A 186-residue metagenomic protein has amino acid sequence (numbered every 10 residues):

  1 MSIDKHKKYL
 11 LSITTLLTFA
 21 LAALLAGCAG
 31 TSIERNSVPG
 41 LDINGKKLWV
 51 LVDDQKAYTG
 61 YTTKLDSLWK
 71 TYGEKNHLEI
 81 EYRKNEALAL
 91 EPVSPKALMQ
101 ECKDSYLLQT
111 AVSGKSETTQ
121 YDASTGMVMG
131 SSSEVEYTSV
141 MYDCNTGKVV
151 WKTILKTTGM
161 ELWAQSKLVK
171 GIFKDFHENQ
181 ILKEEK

Functional and structural regions predicted by a protein language model:
M1-C28: Sec-dependent bacterial lipoprotein signal peptides
A22, D42, E101-D104: Alpha-helix termination/capping residues and helix-transition junctions
G27-Y82, I181-K186: A structural "domain/chain start" motif
C28-K47, E117, S131-K186: C-terminal/domain-edge helix-coil "capping" segments
L51-Q55, A111-S113, I154-T158: Active-site-proximal beta-strand/loop segments in catalytic clefts of secreted hydrolases
T62, D66, K70, P92-K96 (+1 more regions): Extracytoplasmic/secreted envelope proteins and their assembly/folding machinery, especially bacterial periplasmic
Y82-E91: Short beta->alpha junction loops
E91-V149: Surface-exposed short loop/turn segments
